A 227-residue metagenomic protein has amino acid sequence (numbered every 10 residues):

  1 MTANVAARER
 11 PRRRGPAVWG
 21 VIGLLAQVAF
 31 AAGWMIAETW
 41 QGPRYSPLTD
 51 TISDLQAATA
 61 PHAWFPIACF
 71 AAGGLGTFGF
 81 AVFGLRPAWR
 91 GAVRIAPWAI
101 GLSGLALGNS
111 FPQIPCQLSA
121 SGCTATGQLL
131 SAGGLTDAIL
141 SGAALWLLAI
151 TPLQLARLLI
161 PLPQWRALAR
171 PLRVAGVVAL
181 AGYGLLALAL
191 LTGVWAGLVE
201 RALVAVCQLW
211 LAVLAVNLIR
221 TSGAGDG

Functional and structural regions predicted by a protein language model:
T2-R8, I219-G227: Short, charged juxtamembrane terminal tails flanking transmembrane helices
P11-T221: Hydrophobic, aromatic-enriched alpha-helical segments typical of multi-pass transmembrane helices
